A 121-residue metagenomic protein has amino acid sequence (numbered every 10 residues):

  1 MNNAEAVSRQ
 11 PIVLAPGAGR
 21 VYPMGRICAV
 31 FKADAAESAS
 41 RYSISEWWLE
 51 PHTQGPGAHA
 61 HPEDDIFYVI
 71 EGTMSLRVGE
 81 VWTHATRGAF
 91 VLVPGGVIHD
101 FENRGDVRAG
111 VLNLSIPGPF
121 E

Functional and structural regions predicted by a protein language model:
M1-S43: A short, N-terminal "cap"/entry segment at the start of jelly-roll beta-barrel domains of the cupin/DSBH fold
V13-A15, D64-I66, T73, E80-I98: Short acidic-glycine-tyrosine-enriched beta hairpin
R26-D34, S45-A60: Conserved short histidine dyad/triad with adjacent acidic residue
F31, I44-W48, I66, W82 (+2 more regions): Conserved hydrophobic/aromatic beta-strand scaffold that supports enzyme active sites
S38, G95-E121: Ligand-binding loop in jelly-roll beta-barrel domains
E46, E71, V78-E80, R87 (+3 more regions): Residue-level recognition of conserved beta-strand positions in structured domain cores
E46-P51, A60-V78: Short, conserved beta-strand element in jelly-roll/cupin
H52, V81, G118-P119: Short coil/turn motifs at secondary-structure junctions
